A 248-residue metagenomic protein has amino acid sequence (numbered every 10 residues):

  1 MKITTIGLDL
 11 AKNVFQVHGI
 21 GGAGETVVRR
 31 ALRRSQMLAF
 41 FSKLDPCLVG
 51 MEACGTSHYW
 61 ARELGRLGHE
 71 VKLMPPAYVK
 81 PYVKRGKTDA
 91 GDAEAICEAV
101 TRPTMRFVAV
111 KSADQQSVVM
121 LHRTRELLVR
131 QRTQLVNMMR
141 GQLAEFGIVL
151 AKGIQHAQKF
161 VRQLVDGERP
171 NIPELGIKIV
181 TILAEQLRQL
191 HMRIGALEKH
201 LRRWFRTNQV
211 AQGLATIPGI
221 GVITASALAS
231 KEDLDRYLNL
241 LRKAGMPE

Functional and structural regions predicted by a protein language model:
M1-E248: A detector of single, family-specific signature residues that are central to catalytic or substrate-handling motifs
